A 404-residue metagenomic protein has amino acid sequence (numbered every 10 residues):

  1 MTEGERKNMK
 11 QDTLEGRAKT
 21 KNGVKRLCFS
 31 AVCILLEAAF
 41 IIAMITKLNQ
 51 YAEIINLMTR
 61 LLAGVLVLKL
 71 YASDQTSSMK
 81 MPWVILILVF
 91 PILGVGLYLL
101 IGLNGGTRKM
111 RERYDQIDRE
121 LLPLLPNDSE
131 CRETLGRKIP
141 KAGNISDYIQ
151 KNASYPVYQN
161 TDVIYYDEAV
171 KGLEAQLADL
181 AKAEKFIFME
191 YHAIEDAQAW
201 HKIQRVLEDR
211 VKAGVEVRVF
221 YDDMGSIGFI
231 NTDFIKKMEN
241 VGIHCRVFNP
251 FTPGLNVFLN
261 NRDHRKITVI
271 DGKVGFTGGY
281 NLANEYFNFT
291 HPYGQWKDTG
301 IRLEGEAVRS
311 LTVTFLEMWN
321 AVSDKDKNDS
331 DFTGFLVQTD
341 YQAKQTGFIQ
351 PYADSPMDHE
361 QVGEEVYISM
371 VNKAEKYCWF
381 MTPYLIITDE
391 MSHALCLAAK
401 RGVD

Functional and structural regions predicted by a protein language model:
T2-E365, S369, K373, L397: N-terminal localization/anchoring segments of enzymes in phospholipid and broader phosphate metabolism
F90-L93, T382, V403: Hydrophobic alpha-helix-in-membranes signature
Y280, P383-Y384: Active-site metal-binding loops of divalent metal-dependent hydrolases
A374-E375, Y384-D404: Helical hairpin unit composed of two closely spaced alpha helices linked by a short loop
